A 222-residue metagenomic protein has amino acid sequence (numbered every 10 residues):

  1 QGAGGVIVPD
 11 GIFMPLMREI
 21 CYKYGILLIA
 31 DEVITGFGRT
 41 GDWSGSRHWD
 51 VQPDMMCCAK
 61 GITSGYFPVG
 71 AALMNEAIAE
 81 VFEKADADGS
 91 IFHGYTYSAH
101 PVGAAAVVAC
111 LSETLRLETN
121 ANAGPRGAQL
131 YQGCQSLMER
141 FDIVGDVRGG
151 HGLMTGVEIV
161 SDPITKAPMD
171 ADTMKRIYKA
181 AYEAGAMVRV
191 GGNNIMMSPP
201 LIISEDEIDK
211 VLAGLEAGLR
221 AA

Functional and structural regions predicted by a protein language model:
Q1-A222: Conserved N-terminal phosphate-binding loop of PLP-dependent enzymes in the Aspartate aminotransferase
